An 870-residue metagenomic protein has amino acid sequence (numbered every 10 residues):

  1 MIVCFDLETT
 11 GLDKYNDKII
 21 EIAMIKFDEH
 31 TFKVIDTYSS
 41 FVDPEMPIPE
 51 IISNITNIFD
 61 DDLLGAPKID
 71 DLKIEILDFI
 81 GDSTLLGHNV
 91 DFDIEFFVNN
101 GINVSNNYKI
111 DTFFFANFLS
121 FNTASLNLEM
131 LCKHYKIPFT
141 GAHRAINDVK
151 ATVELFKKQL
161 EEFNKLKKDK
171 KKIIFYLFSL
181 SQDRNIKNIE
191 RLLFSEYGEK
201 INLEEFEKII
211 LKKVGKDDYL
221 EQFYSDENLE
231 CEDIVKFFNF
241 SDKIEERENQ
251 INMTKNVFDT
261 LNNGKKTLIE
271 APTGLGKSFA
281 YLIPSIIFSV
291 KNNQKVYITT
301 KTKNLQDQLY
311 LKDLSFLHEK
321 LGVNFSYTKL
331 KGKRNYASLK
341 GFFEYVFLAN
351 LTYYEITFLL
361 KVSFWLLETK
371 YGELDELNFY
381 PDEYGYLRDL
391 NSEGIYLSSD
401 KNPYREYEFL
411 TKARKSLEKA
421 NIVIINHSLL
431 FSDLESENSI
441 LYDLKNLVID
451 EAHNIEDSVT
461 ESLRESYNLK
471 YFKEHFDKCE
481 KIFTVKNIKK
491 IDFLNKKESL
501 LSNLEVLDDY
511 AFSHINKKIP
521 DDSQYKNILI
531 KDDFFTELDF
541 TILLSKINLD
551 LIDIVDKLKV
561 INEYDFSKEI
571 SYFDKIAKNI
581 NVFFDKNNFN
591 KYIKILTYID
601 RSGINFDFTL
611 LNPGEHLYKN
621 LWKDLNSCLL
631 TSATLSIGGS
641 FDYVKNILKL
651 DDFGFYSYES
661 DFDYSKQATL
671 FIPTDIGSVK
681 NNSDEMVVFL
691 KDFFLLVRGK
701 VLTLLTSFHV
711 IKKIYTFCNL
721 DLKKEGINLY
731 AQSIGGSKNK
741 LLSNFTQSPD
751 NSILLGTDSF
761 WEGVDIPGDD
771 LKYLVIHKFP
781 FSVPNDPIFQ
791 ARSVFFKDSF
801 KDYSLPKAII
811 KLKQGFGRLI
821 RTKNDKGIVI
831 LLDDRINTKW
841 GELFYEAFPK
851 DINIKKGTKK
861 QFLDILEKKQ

Functional and structural regions predicted by a protein language model:
M1-Y108, F121-H143: Conserved non-catalytic scaffold segment of RNase H-like nuclease domains
G81-N100, T123, N127-L192, V829: Acidic, Mg2+-coordinating catalytic module of metal-dependent nucleases/exonucleases that use a two-metal-ion mechanism
L211, N228-V235, Q294-N421, D550 (+1 more regions): A substrate-engagement module of RecA-like helicase motors
Y224-I269: Conserved pre-motif I regulatory segment
N263-P284: Walker A/P-loop
Y281, D307, K312-S315, G394-I422 (+2 more regions): Signature of the SF2 helicase/ATPase Hel1-core->accessory helical subdomain module
G394-N421, S432-N438, I554-T674, K738 (+1 more regions): A contiguous, basic/glycine-rich beta-loop/short-helix subdomain that forms a polymer-engagement track
P673-N681, S733-N837: Conserved RecA-like P-loop NTPase helicase motor core
